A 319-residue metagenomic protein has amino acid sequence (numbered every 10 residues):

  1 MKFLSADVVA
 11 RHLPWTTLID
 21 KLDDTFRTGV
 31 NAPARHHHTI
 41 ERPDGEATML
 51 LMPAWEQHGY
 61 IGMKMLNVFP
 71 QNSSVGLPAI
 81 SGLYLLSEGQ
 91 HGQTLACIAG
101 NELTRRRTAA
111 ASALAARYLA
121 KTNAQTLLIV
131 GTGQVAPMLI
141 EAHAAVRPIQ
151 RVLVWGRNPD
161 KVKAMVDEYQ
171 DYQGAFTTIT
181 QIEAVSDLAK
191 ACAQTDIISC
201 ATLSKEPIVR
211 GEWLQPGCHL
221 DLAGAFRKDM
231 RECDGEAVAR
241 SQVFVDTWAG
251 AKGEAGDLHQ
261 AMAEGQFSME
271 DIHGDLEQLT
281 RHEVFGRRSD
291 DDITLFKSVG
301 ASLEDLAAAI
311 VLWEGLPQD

Functional and structural regions predicted by a protein language model:
M1-R105, A113, N123, L303-L306 (+1 more regions): N-terminal ligand-binding/catalytic initiation module
L119-T126, P148, Q215-P216: Short helix-loop-beta connector
T126-L128, T294: Conserved beta-strand elements of the Class I
T132-G133: Glycine-rich Rossmann-fold phosphate-binding loop(s) that bind the pyrophosphate of adenine dinucleotide cofactors
A136-P137: N-terminal Rossmann-fold NAD(P) dinucleotide-binding loop
V146-A175: NAD(P)-binding Rossmann-fold cofactor-contacting core
F176, T180-Q266: Rossmann-like adenosine-cofactor binding region
M230-D319: Adenosine-phosphate binding glycine-rich loop
